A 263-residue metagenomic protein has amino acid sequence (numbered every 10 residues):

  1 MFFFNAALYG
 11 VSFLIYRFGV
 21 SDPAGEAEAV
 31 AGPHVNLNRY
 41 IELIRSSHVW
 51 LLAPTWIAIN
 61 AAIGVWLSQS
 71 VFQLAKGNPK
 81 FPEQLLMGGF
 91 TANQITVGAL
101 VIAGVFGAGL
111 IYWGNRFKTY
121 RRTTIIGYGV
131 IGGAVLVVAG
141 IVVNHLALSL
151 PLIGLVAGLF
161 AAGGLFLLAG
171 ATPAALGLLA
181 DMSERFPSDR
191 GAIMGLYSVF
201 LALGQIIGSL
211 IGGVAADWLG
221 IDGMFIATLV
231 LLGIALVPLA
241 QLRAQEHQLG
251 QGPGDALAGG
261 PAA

Functional and structural regions predicted by a protein language model:
M1-A7, G212-L232: A membrane-interface helix-boundary motif in multi-pass transporters
A7-E26, P238-R243: C-terminal membrane-cytosol helix-exit motif in multi-pass small-molecule transporters
S21-P54, Q84, L257-A263: Juxtamembrane intracellular "pre-TM" segments in multi-pass secondary transporters
S68-Q94, D181: Short amphipathic helix-loop junctions that connect adjacent transmembrane helices in Major Facilitator Superfamily/SLC
L74-A75, R116-F117, I211-L219: Interfacial helix-cap and linker-helix signal at transmembrane-aqueous boundaries of multi-pass secondary transporters
A108-R122, A216: Helix-to-loop junctions at the C-terminal end of transmembrane segments in multipass secondary transporters
T123-A175: C-terminal transmembrane helical hairpin of 12-TM major facilitator-type secondary transporters
P187-W218: A late C-terminal transmembrane helix in Major Facilitator Superfamily
